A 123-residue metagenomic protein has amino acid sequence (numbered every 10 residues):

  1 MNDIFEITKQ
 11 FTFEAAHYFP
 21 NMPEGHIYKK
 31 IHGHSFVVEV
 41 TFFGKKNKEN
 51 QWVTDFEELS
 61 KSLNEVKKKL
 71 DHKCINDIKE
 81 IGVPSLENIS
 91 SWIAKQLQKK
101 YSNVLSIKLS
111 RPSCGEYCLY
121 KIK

Functional and structural regions predicted by a protein language model:
M1-K123: Charge-rich, low-complexity N-terminal segments
